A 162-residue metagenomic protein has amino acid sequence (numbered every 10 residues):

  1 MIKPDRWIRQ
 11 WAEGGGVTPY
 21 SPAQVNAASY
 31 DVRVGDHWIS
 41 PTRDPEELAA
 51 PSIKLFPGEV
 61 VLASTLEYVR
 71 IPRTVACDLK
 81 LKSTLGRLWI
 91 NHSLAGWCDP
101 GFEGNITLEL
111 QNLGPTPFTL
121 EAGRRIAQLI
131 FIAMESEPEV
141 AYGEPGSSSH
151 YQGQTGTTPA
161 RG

Functional and structural regions predicted by a protein language model:
M1-G162: Non-catalytic terminal segments and appended small domains
